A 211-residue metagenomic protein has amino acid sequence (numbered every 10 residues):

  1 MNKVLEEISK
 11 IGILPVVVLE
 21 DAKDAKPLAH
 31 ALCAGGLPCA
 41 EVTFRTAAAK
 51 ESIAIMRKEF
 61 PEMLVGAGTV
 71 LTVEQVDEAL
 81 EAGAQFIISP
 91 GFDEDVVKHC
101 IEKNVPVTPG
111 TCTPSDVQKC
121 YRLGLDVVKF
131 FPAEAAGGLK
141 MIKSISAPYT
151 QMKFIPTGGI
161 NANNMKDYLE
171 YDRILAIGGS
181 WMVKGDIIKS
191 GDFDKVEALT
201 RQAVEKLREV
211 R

Functional and structural regions predicted by a protein language model:
M1-A82, E102, A162, K189-R211: Conserved N-terminal beta1-alpha1 strand-loop-helix module at the mouth
V16-V18, C39-T46, M63-L71, A84-F92 (+3 more regions): Catalytic beta/alpha-barrel core
L28, T72-A82, S115-L123, S146 (+1 more regions): Catalytic cores of alpha/beta
C33-P38, E59-E62, E81-I87, E102-T108 (+3 more regions): Glycine-enriched alpha-helix->loop->beta-strand junction motifs that scaffold or abut catalytic
L37-V42, L80-A82, K103, T113 (+3 more regions): Glycine/Thr-rich beta-alpha phosphate-binding loop at enzyme active sites
A67-G68, P156-I160, I177-S180: Glycine-rich beta-strand-to-loop/alpha-helix junction loops that act as flexible
F86, P90-V96, K129-L139, R173-K195: Glycine-rich phosphate-binding active-site loops on the catalytic face of alpha/beta enzymes
K140-I155: Shared catalytic-loop signature of beta/alpha-barrel
